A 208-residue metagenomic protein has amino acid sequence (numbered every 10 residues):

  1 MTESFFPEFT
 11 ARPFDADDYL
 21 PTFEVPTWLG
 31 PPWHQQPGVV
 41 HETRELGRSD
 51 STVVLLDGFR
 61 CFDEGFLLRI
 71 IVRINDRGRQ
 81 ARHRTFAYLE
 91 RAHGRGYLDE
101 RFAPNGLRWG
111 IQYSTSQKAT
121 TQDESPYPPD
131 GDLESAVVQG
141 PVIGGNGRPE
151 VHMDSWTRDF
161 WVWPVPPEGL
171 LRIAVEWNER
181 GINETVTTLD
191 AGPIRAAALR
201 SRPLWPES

Functional and structural regions predicted by a protein language model:
T2-P104: N-terminal onset of structured domains
R69-R73, G110-Q112, W161, A174-E176: Residue-level recognition of well-ordered beta-strand positions that form the cores of beta-sheet-rich folds across
R77-G78, K118, W177-V186: Short acidic/polar inter-strand loop motif in beta-rich domains
A81-H83, Q122-E124, N183-T187: A short secondary-structure junction signal
A103-W163: Extended, solvent-exposed segments with strong compositional bias
P167-R180: Internal, hydrophobic beta-strand segments that form the core of beta-sheet-rich folds
I173, D190-A191: Main structured recognition or catalytic cores within long modular proteins involved in regulation or signaling
I194-S208: Acidic, serine/threonine- and proline-rich intrinsically disordered appendage/tail regions
